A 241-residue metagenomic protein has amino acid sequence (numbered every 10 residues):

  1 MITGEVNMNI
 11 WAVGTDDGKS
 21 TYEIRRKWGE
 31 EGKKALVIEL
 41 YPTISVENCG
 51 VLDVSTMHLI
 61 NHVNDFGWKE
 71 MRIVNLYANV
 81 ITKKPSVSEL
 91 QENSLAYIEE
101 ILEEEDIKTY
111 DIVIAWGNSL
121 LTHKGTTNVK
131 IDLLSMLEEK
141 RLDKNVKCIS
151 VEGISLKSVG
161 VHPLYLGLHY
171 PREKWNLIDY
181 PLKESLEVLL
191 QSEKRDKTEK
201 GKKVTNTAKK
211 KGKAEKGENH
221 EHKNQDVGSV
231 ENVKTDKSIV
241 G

Functional and structural regions predicted by a protein language model:
M1-V51, I239-G241: Active-site and ligand/interface coordination hotspots across diverse enzymes and nucleic-acid-associated assemblies
G32-K33, W68, I107-D111: A general structural motif
V37-P42, V74-A78, I114-N118: Short loop/turn segments at strand-loop or loop-helix junctions that form parts of catalytic or ligand-binding pockets
V51-S55, L90-N93: Glycine-rich anion/phosphate-binding loops
V54-N64: Short catalytic helix/loop segments, enriched in acidic residues and glycine and frequently bearing histidine
W68-P85: Short connector loops at secondary-structure junctions
I81, S86-K213, H220-E221, D236-G241: Glycine/proline-rich loop-helix segments at beta-alpha junctions forming the active-site rim of enzyme cores
